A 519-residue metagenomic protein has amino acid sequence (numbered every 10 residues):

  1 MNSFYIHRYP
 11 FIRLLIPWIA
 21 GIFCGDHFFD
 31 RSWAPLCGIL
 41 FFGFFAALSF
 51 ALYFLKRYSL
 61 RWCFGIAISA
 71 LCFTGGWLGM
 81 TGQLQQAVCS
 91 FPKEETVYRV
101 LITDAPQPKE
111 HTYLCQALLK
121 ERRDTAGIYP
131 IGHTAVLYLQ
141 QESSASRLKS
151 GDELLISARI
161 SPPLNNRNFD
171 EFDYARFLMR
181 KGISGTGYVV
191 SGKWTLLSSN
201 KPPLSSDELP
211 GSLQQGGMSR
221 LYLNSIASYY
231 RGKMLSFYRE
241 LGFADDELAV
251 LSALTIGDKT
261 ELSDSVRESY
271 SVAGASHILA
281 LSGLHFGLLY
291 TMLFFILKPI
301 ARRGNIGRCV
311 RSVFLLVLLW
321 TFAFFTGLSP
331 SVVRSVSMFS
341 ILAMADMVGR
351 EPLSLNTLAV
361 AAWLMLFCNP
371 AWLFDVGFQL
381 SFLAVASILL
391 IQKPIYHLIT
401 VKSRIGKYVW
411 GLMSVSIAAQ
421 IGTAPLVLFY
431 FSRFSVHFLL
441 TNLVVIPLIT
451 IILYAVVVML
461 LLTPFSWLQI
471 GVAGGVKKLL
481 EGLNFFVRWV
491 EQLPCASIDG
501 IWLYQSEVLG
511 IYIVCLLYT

Functional and structural regions predicted by a protein language model:
M1-V88, Y98, S205-L209, Q214 (+3 more regions): Transmembrane helix-bundle segments that form internal channels/tunnels in multi-pass membrane proteins, characterized
N2-F4, Y58, W62, A70-H277: Membrane-interface helix/helix-cap signal primarily in integral membrane proteins
R13, G21, L55-Y58, G187 (+3 more regions): Hydrophobic alpha-helical transmembrane segments in multi-pass membrane proteins
A175, M218, Y222-I226, Y238 (+8 more regions): A general boundary/transition motif marking the beginning of the first structured unit of a protein
A227, R231, L251, S271 (+5 more regions): Hydrophobic face of alpha-helices
G232-M234, F339, F438, V456: A generic alpha-helix surface/boundary motif
G242-D246, P330, L353, L373 (+1 more regions): Proline-centered turn/helix-capping motifs that create local helix->coil transitions or kinks
